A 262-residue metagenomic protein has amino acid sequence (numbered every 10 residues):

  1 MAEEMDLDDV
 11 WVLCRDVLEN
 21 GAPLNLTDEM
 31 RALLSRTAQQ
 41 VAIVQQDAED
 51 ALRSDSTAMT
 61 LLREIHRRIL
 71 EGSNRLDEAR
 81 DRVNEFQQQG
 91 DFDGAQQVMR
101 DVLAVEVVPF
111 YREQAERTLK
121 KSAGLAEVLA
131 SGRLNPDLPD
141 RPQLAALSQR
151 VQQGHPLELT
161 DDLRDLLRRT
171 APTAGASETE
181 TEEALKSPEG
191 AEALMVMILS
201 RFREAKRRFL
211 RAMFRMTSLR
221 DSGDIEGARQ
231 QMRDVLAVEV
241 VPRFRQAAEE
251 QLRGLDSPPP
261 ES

Functional and structural regions predicted by a protein language model:
Q45-R68, G94-V98, E178, E182-R201 (+1 more regions): Repeat-mediated protein-protein interaction surfaces in helical alpha-solenoids
R53-T60, K120-R133, P188-A191, R253-S262: Alpha-helical linker/edge segments of TPR/alpha-solenoid repeat scaffolds and analogous pre-/post-domain helices
R67, D81-N84, K120, L147 (+2 more regions): Conserved small-residue packing positions in alpha-helical repeats and bundles
G72-R80, R112, D140, K206-M213: Generic helix N-cap/helix-start motif at coil->alpha-helix transitions
D101-L103, L166, D234-L236: Alpha-helical solenoid scaffolds that mediate protein-protein interactions, centered on TPR/SEL1-like repeats but also
V105-R112, V238-R243: Short solvent-exposed coil/turn linkers within tandem alpha-helical repeat scaffolds
